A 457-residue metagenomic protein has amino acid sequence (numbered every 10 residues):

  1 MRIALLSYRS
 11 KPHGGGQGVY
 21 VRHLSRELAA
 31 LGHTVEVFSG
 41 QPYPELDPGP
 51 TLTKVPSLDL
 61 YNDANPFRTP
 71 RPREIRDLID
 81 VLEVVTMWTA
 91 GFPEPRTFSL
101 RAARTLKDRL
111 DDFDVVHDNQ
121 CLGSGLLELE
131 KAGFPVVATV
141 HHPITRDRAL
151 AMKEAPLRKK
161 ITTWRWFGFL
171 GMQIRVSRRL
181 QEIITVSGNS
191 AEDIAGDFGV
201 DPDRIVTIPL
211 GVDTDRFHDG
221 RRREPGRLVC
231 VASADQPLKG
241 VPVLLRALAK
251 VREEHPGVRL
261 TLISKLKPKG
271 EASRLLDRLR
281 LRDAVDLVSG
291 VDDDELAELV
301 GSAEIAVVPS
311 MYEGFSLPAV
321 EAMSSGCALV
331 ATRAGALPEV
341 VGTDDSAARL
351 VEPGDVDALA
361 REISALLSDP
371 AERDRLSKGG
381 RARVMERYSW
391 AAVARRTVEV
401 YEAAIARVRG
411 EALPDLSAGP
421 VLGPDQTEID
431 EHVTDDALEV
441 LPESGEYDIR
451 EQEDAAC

Functional and structural regions predicted by a protein language model:
F38-R101: A conserved catalytic-core segment of Leloir-type glycosyltransferases
N65-A90, E130-I174: Acceptor-binding helix/loop patch of EC 2.4 sugar-transfer enzymes, predominantly nucleotide-sugar-dependent
N189, G211: Carbohydrate-associated surface elements
R221-K239, L245-L248: Conserved donor-binding/catalytic core segment of Leloir-type glycosyltransferases
A272-D294: Nucleotide-activated donor-binding/catalytic signature segment of Leloir-type glycosyltransferases, i.e., the conserved
M311: Aromatic "clamp/platform" in nucleotide-sugar-dependent glycosyltransferases that forms part of the donor/acceptor
A328-A331: Short hydrophobic beta-strand element within catalytic cores of glycosyltransferases and related nucleotide-activated
T343-D344, A348-V356, A365-P370: Conserved acidic donor-binding segment of nucleotide-sugar-dependent glycosyltransferases
